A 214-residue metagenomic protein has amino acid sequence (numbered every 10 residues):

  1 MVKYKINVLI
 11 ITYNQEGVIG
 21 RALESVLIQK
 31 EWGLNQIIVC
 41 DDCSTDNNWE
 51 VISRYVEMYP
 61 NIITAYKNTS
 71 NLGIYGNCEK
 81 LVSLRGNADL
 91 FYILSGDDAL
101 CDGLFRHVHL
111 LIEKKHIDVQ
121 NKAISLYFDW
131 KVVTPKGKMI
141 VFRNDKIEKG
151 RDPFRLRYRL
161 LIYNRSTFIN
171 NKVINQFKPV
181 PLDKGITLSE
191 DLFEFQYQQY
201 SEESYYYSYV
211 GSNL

Functional and structural regions predicted by a protein language model:
Q15-I28: Short, well-formed alpha-helical segments that are part of the catalytic scaffolds of diverse glycosyltransferases
G20, D46-R54, G76, G103: Acidic helix N-cap motif at the loop->helix transition within catalytic regions of sugar-transfer enzymes
V26, D42-C43, L72, G96: Conserved short acidic donor-positioning loop in nucleotide-sugar-dependent glycosyltransferases
D41-E50, S70: A conserved acidic beta->alpha catalytic loop
N68-N87: Glycine-rich, basic loop-to-helix element that forms the pyrophosphate-binding segment of sugar-nucleotide handling
A88-A99: Short beta-strand-to-loop acidic/aromatic patch adjacent to the donor-nucleotide binding site
G103-I140: Conserved donor NDP-sugar-binding/catalytic core segment of glycosyltransferases
G150-L214: Conserved nucleotide-sugar donor-binding catalytic segment
